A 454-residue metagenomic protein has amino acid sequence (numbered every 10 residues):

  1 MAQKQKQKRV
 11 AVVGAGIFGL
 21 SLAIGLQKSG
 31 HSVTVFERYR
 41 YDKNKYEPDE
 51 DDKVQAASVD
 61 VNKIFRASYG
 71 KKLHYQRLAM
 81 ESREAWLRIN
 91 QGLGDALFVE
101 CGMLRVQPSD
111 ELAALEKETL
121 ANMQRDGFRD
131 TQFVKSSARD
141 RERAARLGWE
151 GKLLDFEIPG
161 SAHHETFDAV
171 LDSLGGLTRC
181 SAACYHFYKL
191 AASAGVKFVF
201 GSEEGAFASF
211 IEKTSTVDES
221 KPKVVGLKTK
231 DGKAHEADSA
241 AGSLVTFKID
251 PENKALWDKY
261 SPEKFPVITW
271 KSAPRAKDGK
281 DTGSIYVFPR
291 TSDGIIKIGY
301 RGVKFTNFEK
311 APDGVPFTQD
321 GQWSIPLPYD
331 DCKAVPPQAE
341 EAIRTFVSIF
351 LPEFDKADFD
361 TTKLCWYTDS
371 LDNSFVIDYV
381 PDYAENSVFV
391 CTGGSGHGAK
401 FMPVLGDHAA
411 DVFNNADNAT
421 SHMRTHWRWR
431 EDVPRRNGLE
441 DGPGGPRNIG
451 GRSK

Functional and structural regions predicted by a protein language model:
Q5-V35: N-terminal Rossmann-like FAD-binding beta1-loop-alpha1 element of flavoenzymes
I24-H31, V35, G94-F98, G102 (+2 more regions): Active-site substrate-recognition segment that forms the wall of the catalytic cavity or substrate channel
K28-A57: Glycine-rich FAD pyrophosphate-binding loop
K45-E47, K53, L87-L104, A113-E150 (+2 more regions): A short alpha-helix-loop-beta-strand transition element characteristic of N-terminal alpha/beta dinucleotide-binding
D51-R88: N-terminal glycine-rich dinucleotide-binding loop that anchors FAD/FMN and/or NAD(P) in oxidoreductases
K72-L78, V106-L115, V170-L190, D331-E341 (+1 more regions): Short beta-strand to alpha-helix junction loop
D110-F200, A206-K223: Flavin (FAD/FMN) cofactor-binding and adjacent substrate-gating region of FAD-dependent oxidoreductase domains
E341-K454: C-terminal catalytic lobe of FAD-dependent flavoproteins
